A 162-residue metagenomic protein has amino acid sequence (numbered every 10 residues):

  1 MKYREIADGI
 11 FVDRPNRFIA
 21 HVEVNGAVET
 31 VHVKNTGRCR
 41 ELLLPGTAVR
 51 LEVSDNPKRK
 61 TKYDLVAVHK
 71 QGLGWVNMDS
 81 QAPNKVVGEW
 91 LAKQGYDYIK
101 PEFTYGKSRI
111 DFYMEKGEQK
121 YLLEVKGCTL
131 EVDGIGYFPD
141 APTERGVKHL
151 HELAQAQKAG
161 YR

Functional and structural regions predicted by a protein language model:
Y3-D13: Structural detector for short beta-strands of small beta-barrel domains
G9, I110-I135, P139-D140, L153: Conserved catalytic cores of phosphodiester-cleaving nucleases, focusing on short active-site segments
N16-H21: Short aromatic-glycine-enriched beta-strand elements
A27-E41: Beta-strand/loop nucleic-acid-binding surfaces
L44-N56: Flexible glycine-rich surface loops and low-complexity tracts that mediate binding to linear polymers
N56-G74: OB-fold/S1-family single-stranded nucleic acid-binding modules
V68-E89: Short peripheral tails and domain-boundary helices/loops at the edges of structured domains
W90-K107: A short acidic/basic microdomain associated with nuclease active sites
